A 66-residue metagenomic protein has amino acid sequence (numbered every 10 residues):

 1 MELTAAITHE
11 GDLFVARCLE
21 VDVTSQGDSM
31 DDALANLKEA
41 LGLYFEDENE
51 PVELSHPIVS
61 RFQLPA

Functional and structural regions predicted by a protein language model:
M1-A6, A35-A66: Short, charged, surface-exposed hinge/linker loops at domain edges that act as mobile lids or interdomain connectors
T4-E20: Short aromatic-glycine-(Arg/Gly/Cys) micro-motifs in beta-strand/loop hairpins
D12-L13, S25, R61-P65: Secondary-structure boundary/capping motif
R17, Q26, Y44: Residues that scaffold the ATP/ADP-binding catalytic core of kinase and kinase-like folds
V21-M30: A short, exposed loop/beta-hairpin motif centered on an aromatic-Gly-Thr core
